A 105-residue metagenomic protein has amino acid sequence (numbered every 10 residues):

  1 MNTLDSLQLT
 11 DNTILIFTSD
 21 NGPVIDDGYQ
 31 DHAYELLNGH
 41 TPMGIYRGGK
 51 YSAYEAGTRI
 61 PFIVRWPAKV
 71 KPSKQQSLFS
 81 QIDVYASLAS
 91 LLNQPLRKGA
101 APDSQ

Functional and structural regions predicted by a protein language model:
M1-S6, E35-Q105: Substrate-binding rim/cap in mid-to-C-terminal beta-strand-loop elements of soluble/periplasmic
M1-Y29: Metal-dependent active-site segment of extracytoplasmic phospho-/sulfohydrolases and closely related
V24-H40: Short glycine/serine-rich loop/turn segments
